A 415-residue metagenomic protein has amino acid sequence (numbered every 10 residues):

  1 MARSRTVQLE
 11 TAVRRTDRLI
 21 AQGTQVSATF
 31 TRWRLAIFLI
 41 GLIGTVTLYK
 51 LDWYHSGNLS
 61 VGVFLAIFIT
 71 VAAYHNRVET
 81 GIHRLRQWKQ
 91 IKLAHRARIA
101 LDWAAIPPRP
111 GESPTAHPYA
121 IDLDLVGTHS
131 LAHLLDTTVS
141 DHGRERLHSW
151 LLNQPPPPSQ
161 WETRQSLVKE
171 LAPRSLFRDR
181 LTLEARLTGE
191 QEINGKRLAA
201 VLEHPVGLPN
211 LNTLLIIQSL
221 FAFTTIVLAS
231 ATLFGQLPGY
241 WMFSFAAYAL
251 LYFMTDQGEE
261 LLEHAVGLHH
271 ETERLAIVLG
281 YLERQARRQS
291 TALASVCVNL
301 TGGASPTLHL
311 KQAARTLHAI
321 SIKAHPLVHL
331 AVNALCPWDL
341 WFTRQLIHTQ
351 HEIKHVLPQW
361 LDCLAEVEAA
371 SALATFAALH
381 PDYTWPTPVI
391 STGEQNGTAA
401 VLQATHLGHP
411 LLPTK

Functional and structural regions predicted by a protein language model:
A2-K415: Alpha-helical bundle segments enriched in helix-capping/polar residues
